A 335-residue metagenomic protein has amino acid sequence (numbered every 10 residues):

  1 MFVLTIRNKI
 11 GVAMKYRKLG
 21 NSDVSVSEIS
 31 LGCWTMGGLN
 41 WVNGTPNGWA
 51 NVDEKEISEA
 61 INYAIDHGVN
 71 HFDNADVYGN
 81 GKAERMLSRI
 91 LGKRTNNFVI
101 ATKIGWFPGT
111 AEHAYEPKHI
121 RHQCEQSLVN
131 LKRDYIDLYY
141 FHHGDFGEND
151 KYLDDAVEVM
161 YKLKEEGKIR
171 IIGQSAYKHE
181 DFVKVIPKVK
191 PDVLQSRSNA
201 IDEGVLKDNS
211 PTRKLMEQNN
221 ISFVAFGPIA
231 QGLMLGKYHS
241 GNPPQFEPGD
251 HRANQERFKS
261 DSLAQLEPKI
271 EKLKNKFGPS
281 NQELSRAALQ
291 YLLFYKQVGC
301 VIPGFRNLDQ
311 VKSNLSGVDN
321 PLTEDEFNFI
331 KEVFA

Functional and structural regions predicted by a protein language model:
F2-F98, N199: N-terminal binding-site loop/beta-alpha segment at the start of enzyme catalytic domains that lines or forms
Y16, G144-A335: Beta/alpha (TIM)-barrel catalytic core signal, keyed to glycine-rich beta->alpha loops juxtaposed to Asp/Glu that bind
T45-E56, K82, E112-H122, E148-D155 (+1 more regions): Alpha-helix N-cap and loop-to-helix initiation/capping positions
N51-A64, Y115-N130, K178-K184: Short, acidic/polar
A75-E84, F107-T110, F146-K151, I201-L206: Acidic-and-aromatic substrate-binding clefts and catalytic sites of carbohydrate-active enzymes
S88-N96, L128-K132, V185-V189: Acidic (Asp/Glu)-rich catalytic clusters
N97-G109: A short, structured active-site edge motif that brings together acidic residues
L128-G147: Active-site groove signature of glycoside hydrolases
